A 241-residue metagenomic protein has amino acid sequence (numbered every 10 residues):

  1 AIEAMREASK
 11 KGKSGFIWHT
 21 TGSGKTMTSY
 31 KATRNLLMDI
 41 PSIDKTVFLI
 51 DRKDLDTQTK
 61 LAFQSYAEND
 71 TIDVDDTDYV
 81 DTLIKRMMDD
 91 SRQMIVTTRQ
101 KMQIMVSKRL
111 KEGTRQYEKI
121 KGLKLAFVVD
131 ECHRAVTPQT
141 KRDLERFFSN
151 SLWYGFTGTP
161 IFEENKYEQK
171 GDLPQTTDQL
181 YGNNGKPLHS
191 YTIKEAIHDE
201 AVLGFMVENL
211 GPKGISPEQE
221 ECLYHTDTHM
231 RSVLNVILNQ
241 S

Functional and structural regions predicted by a protein language model:
A1-S241: RecA-like P-loop NTPase motor core of helicase/translocase proteins
